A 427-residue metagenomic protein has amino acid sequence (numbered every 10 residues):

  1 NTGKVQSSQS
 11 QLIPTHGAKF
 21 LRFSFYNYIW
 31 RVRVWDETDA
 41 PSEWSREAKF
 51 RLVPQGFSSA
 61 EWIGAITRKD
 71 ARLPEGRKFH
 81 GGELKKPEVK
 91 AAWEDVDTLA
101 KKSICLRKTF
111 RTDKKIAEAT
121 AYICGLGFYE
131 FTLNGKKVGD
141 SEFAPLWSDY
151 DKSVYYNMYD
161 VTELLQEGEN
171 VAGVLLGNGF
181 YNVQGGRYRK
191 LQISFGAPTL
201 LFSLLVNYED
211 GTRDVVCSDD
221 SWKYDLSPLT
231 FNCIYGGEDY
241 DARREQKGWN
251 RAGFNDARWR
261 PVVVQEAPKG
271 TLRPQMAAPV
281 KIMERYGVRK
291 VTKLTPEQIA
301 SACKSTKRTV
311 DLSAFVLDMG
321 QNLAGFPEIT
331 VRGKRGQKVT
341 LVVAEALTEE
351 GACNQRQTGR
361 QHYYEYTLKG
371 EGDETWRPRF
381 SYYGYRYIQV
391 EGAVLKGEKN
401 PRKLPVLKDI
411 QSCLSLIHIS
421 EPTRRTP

Functional and structural regions predicted by a protein language model:
N1-N27, R31-S420, R424-R425: Extracellular/oxidizing-compartment recognition motifs
